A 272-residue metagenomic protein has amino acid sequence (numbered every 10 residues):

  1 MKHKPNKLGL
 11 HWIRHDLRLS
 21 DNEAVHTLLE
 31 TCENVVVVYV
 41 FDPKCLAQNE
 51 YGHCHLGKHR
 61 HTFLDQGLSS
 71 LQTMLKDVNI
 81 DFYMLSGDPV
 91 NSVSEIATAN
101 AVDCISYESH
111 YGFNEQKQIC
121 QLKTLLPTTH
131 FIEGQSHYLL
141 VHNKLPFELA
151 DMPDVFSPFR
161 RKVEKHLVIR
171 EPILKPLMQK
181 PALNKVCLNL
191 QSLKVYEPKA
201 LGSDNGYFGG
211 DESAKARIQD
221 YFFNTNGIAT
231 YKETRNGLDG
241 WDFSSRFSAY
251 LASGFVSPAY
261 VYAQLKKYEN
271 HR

Functional and structural regions predicted by a protein language model:
M1-R170: Trp/Phe/Arg-rich N-terminal binding region typifying the photolyase-homology
A150-R272: Glycine/tryptophan-enriched, flexible segments
